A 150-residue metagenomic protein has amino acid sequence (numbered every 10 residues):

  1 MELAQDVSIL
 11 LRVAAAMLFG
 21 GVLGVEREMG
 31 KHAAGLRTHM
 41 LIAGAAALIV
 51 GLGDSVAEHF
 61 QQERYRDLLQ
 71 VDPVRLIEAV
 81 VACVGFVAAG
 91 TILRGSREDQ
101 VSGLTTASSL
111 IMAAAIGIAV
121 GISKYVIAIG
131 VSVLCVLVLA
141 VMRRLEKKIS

Functional and structural regions predicted by a protein language model:
M1-L76, A128-G130, R144: Alpha-helical transmembrane segments and their membrane-interface boundaries that form or gate the permeation pathway
A14-M17, V84, S108, S132-V133: Residue-level signal for the membrane-embedded core of alpha-helical transmembrane segments, especially mid-helix
G21-A33, V87-D99, V141-K147: C-terminal ends of transmembrane helices
L41-G51, T105-A119: Small-residue-rich segments of transmembrane alpha-helices in multi-pass membrane proteins, especially helix faces
V71-A79, Q100-G103: Internal alpha-helical transmembrane segments of multi-pass membrane proteins
R75-I92: Hydrophobic, membrane-facing alpha-helical anchors
A119-I129: Transmembrane helix interruption/hinge and helix-loop junction motifs
I129-L137: Alpha-helical transmembrane segments of multi-pass small-molecule/ion transporters
